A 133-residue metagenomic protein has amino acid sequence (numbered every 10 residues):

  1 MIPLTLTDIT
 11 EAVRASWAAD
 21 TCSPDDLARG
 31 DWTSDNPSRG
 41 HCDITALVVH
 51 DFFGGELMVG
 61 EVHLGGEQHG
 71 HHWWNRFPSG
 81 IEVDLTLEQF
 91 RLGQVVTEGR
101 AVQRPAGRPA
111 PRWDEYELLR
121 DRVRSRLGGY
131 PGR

Functional and structural regions predicted by a protein language model:
M1-R133: A structural boundary/capping signal
